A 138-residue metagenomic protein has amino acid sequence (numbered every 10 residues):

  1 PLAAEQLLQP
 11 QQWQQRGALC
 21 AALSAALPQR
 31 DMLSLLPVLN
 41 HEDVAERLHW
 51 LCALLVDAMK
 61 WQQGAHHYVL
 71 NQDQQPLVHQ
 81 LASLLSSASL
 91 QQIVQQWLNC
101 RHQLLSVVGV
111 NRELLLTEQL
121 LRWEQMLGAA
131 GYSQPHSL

Functional and structural regions predicted by a protein language model:
P1-L138: Charged, glycine-rich active-site and insertion segments that engage polyanionic ligands
